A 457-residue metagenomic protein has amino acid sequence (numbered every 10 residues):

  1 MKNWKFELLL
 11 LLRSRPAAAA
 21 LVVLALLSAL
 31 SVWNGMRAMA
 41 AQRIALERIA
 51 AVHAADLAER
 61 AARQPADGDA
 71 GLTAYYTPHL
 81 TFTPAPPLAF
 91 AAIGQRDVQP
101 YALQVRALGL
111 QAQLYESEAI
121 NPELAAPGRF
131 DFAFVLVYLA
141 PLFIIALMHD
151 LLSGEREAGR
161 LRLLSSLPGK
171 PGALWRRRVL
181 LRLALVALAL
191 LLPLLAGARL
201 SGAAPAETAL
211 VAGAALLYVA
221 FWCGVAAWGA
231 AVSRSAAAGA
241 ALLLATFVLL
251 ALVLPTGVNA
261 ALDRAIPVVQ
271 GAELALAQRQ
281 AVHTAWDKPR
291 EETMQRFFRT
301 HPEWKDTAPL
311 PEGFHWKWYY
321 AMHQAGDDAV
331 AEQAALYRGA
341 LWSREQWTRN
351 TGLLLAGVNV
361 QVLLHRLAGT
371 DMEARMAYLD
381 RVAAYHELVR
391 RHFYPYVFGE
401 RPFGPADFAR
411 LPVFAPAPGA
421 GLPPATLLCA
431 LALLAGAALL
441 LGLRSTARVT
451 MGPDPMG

Functional and structural regions predicted by a protein language model:
M1-A125, A240, F247-G457: Transmembrane alpha-helical segments and their membrane-interface loop/helix boundaries that make up the transmembrane
M1-K5, G172, R176, P205: Alpha-helical membrane-protein architecture signal
K2-L10, R162, S166, R234: Short amphipathic alpha-helical coupling elements at transmembrane boundaries
L12-R13, A146-A187, T446, T450-P455: Helix-loop-helix units of permease transmembrane domains in multi-pass membrane transporters, especially ABC
S28-A38, E123-P127, D131, L142 (+2 more regions): Secretory targeting signals
P127-G154, A158: Long, hydrophobic alpha-helical segments
I144-M148, G224-V225, A241, G442: Hydrophobic/aromatic residues in alpha-helical transmembrane segments
R234-L244: Membrane-interfacial entry segments at the cytosolic side of transmembrane helices
